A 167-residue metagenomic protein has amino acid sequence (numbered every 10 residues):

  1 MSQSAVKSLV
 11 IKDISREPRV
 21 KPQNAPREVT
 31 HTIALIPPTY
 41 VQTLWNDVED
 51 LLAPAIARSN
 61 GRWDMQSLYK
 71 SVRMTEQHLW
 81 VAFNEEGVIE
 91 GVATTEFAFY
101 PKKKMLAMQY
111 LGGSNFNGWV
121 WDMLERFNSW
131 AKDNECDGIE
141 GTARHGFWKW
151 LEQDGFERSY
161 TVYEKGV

Functional and structural regions predicted by a protein language model:
S2-S15, G141-V167: Active-site/acyl-donor-binding loops of N-acyltransferases
V6-W63: Short amphipathic alpha-helix that is part of the acyltransferase structural core
A25, V72-M74, G87, Y100 (+2 more regions): A generic structural signal for short, solvent-exposed coil/turn residues that cap or connect secondary-structure
P38-V41, L51, F97-P101, G118-D122: Short hydrophobic/aromatic-rich motifs at helix boundaries and adjacent loops
V48, Q66, K102: Extended interaction regions within the primary functional domain
R58-L79: Active-site rim helix/loop that mediates acceptor-substrate recognition in acyltransferases
M74-N117: Conserved donor-binding loop and adjoining core beta-sheet/short helix segment in diverse acyl/aminoacyl transferases
P101-Q153: Acyl-donor binding region in acyl/amide transferases
